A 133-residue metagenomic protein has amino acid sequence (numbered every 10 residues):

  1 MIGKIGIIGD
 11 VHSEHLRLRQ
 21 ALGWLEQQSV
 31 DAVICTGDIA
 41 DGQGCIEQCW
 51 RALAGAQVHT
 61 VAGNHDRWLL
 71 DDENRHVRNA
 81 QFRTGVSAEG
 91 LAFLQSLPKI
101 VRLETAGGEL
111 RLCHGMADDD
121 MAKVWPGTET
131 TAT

Functional and structural regions predicted by a protein language model:
M1-H12, D31, L103-L110, G115-D118: Mobile, glycine- and charge-enriched loop segments and immediately flanking short secondary-structure elements within
I2-S96: Core catalytic region of metal-dependent phosphoesterases/phosphodiesterases, especially metallo-beta-lactamase-like
A80-T133: Acidic, His/Gly-enriched loop-helix segments that form or flank divalent-metal centers in metallo-dependent hydrolases
